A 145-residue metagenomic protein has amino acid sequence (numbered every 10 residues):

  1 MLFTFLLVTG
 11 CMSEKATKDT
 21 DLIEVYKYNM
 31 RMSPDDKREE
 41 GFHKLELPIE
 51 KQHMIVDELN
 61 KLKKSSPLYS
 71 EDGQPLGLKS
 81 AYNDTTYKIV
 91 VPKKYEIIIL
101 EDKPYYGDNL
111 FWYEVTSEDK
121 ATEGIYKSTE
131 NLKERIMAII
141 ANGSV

Functional and structural regions predicted by a protein language model:
M1-T9: Sec-dependent bacterial lipoprotein signal peptides
C11-V145: Function-determining sites in protein domains
